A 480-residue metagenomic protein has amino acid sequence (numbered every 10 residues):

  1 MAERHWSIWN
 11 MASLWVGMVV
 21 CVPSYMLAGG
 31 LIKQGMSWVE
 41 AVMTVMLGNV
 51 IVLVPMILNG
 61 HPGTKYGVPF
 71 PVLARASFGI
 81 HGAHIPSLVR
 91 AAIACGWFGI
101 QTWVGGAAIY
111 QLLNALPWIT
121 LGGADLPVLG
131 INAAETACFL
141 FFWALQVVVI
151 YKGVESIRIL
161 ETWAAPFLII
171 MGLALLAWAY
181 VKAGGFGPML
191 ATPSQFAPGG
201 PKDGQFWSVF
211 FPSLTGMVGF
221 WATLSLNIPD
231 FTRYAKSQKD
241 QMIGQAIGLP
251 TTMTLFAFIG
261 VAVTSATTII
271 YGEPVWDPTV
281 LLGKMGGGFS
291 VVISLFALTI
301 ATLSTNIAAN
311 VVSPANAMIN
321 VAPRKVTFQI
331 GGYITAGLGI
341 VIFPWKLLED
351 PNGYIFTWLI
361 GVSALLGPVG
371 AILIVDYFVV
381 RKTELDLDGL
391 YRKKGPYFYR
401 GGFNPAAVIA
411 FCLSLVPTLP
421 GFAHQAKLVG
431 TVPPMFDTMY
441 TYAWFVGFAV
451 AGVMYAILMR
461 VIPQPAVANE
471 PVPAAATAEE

Functional and structural regions predicted by a protein language model:
M1-V39, L53, G172-L175, K182-F186 (+4 more regions): Membrane-interface "cap" regions at the ends of multi-pass membrane proteins
A2, V369-M454: C-terminal membrane-solvent junction of multi-pass transporters and transport-like membrane proteins
V20-S24, L47-P55, V89-Q101, A165-K182 (+5 more regions): Selective recognition of specific alpha-helical transmembrane segments in multi-pass small-molecule
G29-G60, G82, S87, W97 (+4 more regions): Extracellular loop-to-transmembrane helix junctions
G30-G35, G60-P62, S77, I85 (+8 more regions): Membrane-water interface regions at transmembrane-helix termini and the short interhelical loops of multi-pass membrane
S87, N114-Y151, P166-L175, S213-I228 (+2 more regions): Transmembrane alpha-helical segments of multi-pass small-molecule transport proteins
V89, I100, A137-V181, A191-T192 (+2 more regions): Membrane-interface loop-to-helix entry segments
T102, G106-A115, F167-A197, F220 (+3 more regions): Hydrophobic alpha-helical segments and their helix-loop junctions in multi-pass secondary transporters
